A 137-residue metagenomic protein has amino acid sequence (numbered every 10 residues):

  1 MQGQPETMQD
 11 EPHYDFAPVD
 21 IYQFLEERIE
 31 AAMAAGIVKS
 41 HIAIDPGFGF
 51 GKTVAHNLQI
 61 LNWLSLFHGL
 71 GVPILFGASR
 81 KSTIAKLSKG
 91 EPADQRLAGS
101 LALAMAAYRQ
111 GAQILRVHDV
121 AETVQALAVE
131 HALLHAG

Functional and structural regions predicted by a protein language model:
M1-A31, A35, G51-G137: Active-site-adjacent loop and "lid" segments of alpha/beta metabolic enzymes
K39-H41: Short acidic capping loops at alpha-helix termini that bridge into adjacent secondary structure
G47-G49: Short strand-loop junctions, especially beta-strand C-caps/beta-turns that link beta-sheets to coils or alpha-helices
